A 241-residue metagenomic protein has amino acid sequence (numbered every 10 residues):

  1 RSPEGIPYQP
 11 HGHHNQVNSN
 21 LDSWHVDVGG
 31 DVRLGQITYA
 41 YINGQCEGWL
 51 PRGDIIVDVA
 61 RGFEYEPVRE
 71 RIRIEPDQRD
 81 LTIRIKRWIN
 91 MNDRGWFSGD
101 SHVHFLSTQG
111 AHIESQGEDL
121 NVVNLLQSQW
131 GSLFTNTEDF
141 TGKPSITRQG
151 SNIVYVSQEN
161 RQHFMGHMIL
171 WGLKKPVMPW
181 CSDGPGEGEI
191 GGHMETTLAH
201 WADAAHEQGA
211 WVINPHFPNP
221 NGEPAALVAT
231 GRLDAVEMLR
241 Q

Functional and structural regions predicted by a protein language model:
R1-I37: Short amphipathic beta-strand segments in non-cytosolic proteins
R1-S2, I55, I83: A short, amphipathic beta-strand motif
G29-T38, R52-G62, S115: A short, solvent-exposed beta-strand micro-motif common in secreted/extracellular proteins
T38, N43-L50: Short, surface-exposed beta-strand/beta-hairpin micro-motifs centered on an aromatic residue
F63-P67: Short, exposed coil/turn segments at beta-strand boundaries within extracellular/luminal domains
R71-M91: Extracellular beta-sheet/turn segments enriched in Thr/Pro/Gly and aliphatic residues
D93-Q241: Catalytic cores of extracellular degradative/oxidative enzymes
